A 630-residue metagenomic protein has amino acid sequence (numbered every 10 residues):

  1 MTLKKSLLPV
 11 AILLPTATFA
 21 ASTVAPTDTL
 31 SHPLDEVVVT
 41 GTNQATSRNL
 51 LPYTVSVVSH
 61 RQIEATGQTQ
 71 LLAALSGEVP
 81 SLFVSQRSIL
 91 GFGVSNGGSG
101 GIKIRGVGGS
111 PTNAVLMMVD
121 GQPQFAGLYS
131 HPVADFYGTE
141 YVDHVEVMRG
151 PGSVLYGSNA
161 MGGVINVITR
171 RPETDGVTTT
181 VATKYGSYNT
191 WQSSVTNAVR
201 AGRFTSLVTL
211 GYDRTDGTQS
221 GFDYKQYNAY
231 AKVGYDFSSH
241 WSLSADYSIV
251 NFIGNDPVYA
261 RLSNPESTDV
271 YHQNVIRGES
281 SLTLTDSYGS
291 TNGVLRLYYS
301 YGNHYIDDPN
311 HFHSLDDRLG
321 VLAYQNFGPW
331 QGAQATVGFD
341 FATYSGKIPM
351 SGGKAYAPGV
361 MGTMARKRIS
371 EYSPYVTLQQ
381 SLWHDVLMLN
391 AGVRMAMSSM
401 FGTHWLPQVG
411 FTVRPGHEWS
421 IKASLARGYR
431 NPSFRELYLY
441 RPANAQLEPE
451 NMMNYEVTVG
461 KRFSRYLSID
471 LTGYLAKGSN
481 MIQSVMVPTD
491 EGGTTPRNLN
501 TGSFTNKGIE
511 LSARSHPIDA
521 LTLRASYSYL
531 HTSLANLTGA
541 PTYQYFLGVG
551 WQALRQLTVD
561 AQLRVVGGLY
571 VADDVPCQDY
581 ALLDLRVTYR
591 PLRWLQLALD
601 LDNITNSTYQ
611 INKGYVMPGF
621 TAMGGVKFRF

Functional and structural regions predicted by a protein language model:
T2, S6-V10, G234-F237, A423 (+1 more regions): Conserved C-terminal beta-signal and adjacent last beta-strands/turns of outer-membrane beta-barrel proteins
S76-Q122: Extracytoplasmic beta-strand/coil segments of soluble accessory domains associated with Gram-negative outer-membrane
Q122-R149: Short acidic/polar hinge/loop motifs at secondary-structure boundaries that mediate gating or recognition
G152, V164, T169-V199, L210 (+1 more regions): Short strand-turn segments of transmembrane beta-barrel domains in outer membranes, especially the first one or two
T215-F222, Q226, H240-R318: Flexible loop and strand-edge segments within Gram-negative outer membrane beta-barrel domains
S238, G332, V360-S479, I518 (+4 more regions): Structural signature of Gram-negative outer-membrane beta-barrels, strongest in the C-terminal barrel of TonB-dependent
R261-T283, S287, K367, E418-S420 (+6 more regions): Outer-membrane beta-barrel signature, preferentially recognizing the C-terminal barrel domain of Gram-negative
L382-W383, L387, L475-K477, L499-L569 (+3 more regions): Gram-negative outer-membrane beta-barrel transporters
